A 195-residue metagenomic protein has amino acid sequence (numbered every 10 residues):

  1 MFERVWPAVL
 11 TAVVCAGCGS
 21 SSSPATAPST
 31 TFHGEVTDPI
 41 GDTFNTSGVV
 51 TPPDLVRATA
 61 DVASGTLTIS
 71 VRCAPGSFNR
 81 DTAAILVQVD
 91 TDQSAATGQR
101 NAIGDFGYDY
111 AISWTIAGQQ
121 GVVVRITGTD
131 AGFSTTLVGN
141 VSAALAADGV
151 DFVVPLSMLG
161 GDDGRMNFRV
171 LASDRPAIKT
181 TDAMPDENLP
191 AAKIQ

Functional and structural regions predicted by a protein language model:
M1-V9: Bacterial N-terminal signal peptides that target proteins for export
W6, G48, P75, V138-N140: Short, flexible coil/linker segments at or flanking structured domains
V14-G17: C-terminal motif of bacterial Sec signal peptides marking the signal peptidase cleavage site
G19-A84, Q88-F133, D163-N167, L171-Q195: Order/disorder boundary and secretion-linked terminal/linker segments
V123-L159: Acidic, glycine-rich flexible loop segments
